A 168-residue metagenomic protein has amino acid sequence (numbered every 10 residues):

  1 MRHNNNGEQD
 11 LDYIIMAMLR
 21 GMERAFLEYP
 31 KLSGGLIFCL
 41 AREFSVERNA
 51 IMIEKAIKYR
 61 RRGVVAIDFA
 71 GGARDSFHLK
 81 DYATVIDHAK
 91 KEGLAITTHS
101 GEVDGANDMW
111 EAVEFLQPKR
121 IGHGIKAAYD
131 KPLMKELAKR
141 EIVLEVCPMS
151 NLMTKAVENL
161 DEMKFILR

Functional and structural regions predicted by a protein language model:
M1-G7, S33-C39, V65: Divalent metal-dependent hydrolysis catalytic cores, especially in the metallo-beta-lactamase
R2, I37-E43, F69-R74, H99-V103 (+2 more regions): Active-site beta-loop-alpha junctions enriched in small/polar residues
H3-Y13, F69-K80, F115-G122, S150: Glycine-rich tight-turn/loop motif centered on a GG-T
N4-L11, I15, Y29, R42-V46: Short capping loops/turns at secondary-structure boundaries
I15-G35, R48-A66, R74-T98, E102-Q117 (+2 more regions): Histidine/acidic residue-rich metal-binding segments in metalloenzymes
T154-K155: Glycine/threonine-rich flexible loop motifs
